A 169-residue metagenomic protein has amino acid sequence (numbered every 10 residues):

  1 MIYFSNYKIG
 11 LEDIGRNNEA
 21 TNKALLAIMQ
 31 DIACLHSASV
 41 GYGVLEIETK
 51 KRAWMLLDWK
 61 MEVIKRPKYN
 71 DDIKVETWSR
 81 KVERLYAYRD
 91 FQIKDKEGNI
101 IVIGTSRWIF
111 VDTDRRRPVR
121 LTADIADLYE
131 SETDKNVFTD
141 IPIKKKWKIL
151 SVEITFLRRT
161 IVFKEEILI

Functional and structural regions predicted by a protein language model:
M1-L56, I103-T105, D112-I169: Hot-dog-fold acyl-thioester-processing enzymes
K60-K96: Hydrophobic beta-sheet segments that form the core/acyl-binding groove of ACP/CoA-dependent acyl-chain-processing
D95, F110-D112: Residue-level signal for short segments within beta-strands and strand-turn junctions of well-structured beta-sheet
G98-I100: Residue-level signal for glycine
